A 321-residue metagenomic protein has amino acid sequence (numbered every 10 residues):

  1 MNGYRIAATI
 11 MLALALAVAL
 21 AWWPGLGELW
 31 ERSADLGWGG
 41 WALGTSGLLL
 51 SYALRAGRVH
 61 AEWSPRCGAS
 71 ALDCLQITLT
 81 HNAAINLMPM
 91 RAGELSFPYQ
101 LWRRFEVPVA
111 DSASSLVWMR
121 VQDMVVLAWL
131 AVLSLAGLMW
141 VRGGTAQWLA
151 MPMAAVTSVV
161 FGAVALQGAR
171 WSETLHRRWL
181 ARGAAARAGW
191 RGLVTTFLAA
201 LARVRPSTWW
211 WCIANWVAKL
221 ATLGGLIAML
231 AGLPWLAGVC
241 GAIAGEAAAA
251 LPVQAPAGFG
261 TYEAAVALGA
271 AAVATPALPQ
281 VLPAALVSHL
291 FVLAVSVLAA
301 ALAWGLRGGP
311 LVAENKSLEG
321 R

Functional and structural regions predicted by a protein language model:
M1-T80, A136-L251, V273-R321: Predominantly cytoplasmic-facing regulatory/coupling regions of multi-pass membrane proteins
V59-H60, L95-Q100, A264: Helix-loop junctions and terminal segments of transmembrane helices in multi-pass membrane transport/translocation
L72-Q76, G93-E94, E106-V121, P276-V287: Membrane-interface alpha-helices at helix entry/exit sites of multi-pass transporters
L75-E106, R191: Extended non-transmembrane interhelical loops and adjacent amphipathic helices of multipass membrane proteins
H81-P89, I243-E263: Transmembrane alpha-helix interface/packing and boundary motifs in multi-pass membrane proteins, characterized by
P98-Q100, A113-L116, V126, Q254: Hydrophobic alpha-helical membrane segments of integral membrane proteins
L101-V109, G241, E263-P283: Interfacial segments of multi-pass membrane proteins
V117-G137: Hydrophobic alpha-helical transmembrane segments of ABC transporter permease domains
